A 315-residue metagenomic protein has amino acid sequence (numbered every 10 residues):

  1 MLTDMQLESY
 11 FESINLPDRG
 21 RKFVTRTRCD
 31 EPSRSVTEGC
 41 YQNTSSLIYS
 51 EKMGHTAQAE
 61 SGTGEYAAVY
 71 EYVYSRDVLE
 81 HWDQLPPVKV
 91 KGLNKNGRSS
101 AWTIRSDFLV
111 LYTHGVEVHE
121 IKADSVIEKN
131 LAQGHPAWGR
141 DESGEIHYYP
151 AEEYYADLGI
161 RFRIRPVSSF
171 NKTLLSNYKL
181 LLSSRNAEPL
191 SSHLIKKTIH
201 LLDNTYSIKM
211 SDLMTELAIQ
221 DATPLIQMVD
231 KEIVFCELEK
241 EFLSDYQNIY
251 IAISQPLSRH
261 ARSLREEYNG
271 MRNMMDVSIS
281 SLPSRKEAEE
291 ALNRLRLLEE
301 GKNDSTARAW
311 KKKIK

Functional and structural regions predicted by a protein language model:
M1-I314: Electrostatic, structured charged patches in enzyme active sites and in nucleic-acid/phosphate-binding
